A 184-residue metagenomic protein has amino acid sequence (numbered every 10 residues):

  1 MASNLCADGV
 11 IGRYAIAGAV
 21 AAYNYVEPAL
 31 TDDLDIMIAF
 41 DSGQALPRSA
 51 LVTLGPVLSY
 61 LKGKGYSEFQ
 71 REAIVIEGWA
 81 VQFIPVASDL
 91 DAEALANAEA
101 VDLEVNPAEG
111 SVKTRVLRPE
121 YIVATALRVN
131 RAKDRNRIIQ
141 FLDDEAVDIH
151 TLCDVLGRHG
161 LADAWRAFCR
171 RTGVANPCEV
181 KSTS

Functional and structural regions predicted by a protein language model:
M1-S184: Compositionally biased terminal segments of proteins
